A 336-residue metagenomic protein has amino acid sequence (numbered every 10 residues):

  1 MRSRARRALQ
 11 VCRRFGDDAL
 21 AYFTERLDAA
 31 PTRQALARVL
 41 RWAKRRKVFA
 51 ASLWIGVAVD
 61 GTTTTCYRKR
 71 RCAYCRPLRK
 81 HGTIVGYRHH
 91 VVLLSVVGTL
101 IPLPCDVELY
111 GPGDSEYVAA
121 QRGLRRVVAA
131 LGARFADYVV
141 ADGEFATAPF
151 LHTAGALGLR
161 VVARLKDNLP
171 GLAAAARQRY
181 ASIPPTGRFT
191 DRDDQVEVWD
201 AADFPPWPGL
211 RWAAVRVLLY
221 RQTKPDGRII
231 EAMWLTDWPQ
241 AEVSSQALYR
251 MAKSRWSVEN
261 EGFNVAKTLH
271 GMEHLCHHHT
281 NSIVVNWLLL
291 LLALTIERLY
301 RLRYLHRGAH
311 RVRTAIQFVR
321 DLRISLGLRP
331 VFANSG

Functional and structural regions predicted by a protein language model:
M1, G16, L20, L53-T64 (+7 more regions): Short, conserved catalytic/metal-binding motifs centered on acidic residues
M1-F15: Gly/serine-rich nucleotide phosphate-binding loop at the start of the catalytic core of nucleotide/ADP-ribose-handling
A19-T99: Active-site-proximal, Lys/Arg-enriched surface segment that forms a nucleic-acid-binding/basic interface patch
P77-R134: Electropositive, glycine- and tryptophan-enriched low-complexity nucleic-acid-binding patches
L109-L218: An internal, acidic/charged active-site-proximal segment that coordinates divalent cations and/or engages
P184-P205, K267-G336: A short, flexible helix-boundary coil/loop motif
D194-D237, E242, Y249-A252: A conserved mid-domain beta-alpha-beta active-site/ligand-binding segment of alpha/beta enzyme cores
E242-H277: Short amphipathic alpha-helical "interface-anchor" segments enriched in bulky aromatics
